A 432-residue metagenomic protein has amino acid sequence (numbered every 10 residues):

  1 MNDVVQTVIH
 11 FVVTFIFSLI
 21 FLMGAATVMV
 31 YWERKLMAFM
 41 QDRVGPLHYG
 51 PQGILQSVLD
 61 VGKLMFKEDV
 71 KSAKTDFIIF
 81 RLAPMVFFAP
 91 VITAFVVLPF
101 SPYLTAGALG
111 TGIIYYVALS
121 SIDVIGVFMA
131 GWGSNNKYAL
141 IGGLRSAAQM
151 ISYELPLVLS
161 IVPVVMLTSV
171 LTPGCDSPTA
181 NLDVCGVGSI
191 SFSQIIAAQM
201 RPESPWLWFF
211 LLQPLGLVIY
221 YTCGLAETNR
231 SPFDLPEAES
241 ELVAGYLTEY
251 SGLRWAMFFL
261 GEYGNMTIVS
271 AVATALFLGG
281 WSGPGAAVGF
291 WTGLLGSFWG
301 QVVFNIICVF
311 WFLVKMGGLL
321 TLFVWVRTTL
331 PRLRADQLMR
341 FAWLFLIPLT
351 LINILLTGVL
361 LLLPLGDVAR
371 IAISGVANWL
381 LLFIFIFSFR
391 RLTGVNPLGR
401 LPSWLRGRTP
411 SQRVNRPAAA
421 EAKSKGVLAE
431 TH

Functional and structural regions predicted by a protein language model:
M1-H432: Selective transmembrane helix interface/packing segments
